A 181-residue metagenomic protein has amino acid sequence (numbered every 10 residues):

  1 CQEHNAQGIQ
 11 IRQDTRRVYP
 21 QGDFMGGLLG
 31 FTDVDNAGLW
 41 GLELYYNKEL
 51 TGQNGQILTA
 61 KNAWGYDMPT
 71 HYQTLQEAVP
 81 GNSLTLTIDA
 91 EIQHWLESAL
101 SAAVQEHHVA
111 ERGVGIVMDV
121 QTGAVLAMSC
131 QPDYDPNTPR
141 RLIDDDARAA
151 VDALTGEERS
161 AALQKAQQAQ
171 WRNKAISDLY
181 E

Functional and structural regions predicted by a protein language model:
C1-G81: Small/polar-residue-rich segments within soluble enzyme cores
T32-V34, A90, D133: Non-catalytic surface loops within mature trypsin-like serine protease
N36-G65, R112-D146: Carboxylate/His-rich catalytic cores and anion/metal-binding grooves
Q76-A124, M128, P136, R140-E181: Active-site loop and adjoining helix of the penicillin-binding protein/serine DD-peptidase-beta-lactamase fold
